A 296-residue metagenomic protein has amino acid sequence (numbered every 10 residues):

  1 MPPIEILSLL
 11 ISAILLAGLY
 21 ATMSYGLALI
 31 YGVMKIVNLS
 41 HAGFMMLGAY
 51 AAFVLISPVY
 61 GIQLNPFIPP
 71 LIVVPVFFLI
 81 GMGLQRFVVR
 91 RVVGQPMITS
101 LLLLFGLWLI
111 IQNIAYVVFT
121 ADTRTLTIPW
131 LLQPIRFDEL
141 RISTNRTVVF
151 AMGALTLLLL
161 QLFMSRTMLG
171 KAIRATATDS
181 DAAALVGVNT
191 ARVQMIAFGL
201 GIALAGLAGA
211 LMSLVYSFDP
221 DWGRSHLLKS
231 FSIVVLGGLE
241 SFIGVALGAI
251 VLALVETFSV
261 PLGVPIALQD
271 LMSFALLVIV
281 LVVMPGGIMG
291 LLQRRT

Functional and structural regions predicted by a protein language model:
M1-M23, A51, I62-P70, Q95-S100 (+4 more regions): Membrane-interfacial amphipathic/re-entrant helices at transmembrane-helix boundaries
I11, V33-G83, F87, P261-V264: Membrane-embedded helix boundary and interhelical linker motif in transport proteins
L16, R141-D219, F242-L247: Helix-loop-helix "hairpin" substructures at the membrane interface of multi-pass membrane proteins
G43-F44, V92-Y116, G223-V235, V264-M284: Pore- or pathway-lining transmembrane helices of multi-pass membrane proteins that form conduits for solutes/ions
G61, N65-V74, F198-A205, G209-A275: Transmembrane alpha-helical segments in multi-pass inner-membrane proteins
G61-L107, I114, L247-L252, M284-P285: Alpha-helical transmembrane segments within multi-pass membrane transporters and channels
L109-D138, P261-L268, M289-Q293: Extracellular/periplasmic helix-loop junction at the C-terminal end of a transmembrane helix in multi-pass membrane
V118, T178-L185, N189-R192, G263-T296: Cytosolic-side transmembrane-helix boundaries in multi-pass membrane proteins
